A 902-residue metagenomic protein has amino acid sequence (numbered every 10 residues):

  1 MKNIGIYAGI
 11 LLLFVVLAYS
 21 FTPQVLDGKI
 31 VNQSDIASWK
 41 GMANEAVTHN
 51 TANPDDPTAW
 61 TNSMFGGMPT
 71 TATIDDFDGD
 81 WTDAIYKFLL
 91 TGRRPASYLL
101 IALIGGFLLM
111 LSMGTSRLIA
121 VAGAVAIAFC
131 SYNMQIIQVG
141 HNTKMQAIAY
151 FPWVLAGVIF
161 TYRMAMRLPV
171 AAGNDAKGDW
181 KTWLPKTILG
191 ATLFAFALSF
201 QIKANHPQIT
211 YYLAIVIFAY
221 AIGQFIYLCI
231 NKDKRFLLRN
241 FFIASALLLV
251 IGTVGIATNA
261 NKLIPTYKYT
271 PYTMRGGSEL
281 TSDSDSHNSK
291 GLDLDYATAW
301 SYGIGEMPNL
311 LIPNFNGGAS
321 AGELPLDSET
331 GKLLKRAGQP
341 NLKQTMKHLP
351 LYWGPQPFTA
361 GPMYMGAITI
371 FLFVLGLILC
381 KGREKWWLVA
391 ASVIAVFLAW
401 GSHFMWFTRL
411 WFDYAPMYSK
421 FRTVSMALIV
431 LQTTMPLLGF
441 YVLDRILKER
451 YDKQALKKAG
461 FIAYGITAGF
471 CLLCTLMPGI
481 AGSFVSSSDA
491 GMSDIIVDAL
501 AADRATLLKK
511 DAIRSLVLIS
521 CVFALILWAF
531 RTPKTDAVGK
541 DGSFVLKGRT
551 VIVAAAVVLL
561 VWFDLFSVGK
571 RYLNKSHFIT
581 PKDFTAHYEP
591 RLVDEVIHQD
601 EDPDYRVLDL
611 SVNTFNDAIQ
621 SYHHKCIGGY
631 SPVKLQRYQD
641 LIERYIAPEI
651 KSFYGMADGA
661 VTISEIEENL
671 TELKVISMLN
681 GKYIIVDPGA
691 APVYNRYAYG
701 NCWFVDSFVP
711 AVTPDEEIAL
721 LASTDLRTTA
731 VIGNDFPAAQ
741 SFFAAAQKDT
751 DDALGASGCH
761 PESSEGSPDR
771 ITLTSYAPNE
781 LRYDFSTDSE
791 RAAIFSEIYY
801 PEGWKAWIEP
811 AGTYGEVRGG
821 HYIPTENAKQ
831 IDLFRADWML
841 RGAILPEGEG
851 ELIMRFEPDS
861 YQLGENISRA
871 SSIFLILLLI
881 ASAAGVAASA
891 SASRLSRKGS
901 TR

Functional and structural regions predicted by a protein language model:
I6-N44, V250-I264, I394-F397, C471-L472 (+1 more regions): Transmembrane signal-anchor helices characteristic of membrane glycosylation enzymes that use polyprenol
F14-L103, L109, V125-I137, H141-A149 (+5 more regions): Membrane-interface coil-to-helix junctions
N44, N50, P54-D76, D80 (+11 more regions): Extracytoplasmic/lumenal acceptor-recognition loop(s) of multi-pass membrane glycoenzymes
S97-G114, T369-L372, L438, F523-A524: Transmembrane-helix motifs of polytopic, lipid-linked glycan transferases
M110-F129, G178-L189: Transmembrane-helix signature of polytopic, membrane-embedded enzymes that assemble or transfer cell-envelope glycans
V139-Y150, T161-A165, T187-S199, P207-G252 (+3 more regions): Contiguous transmembrane helix-bundle modules in multi-pass membrane proteins
F241-Y302: Polar, glycine-rich mid-to-C-terminal structural blocks that act as macromolecule-binding/assembly scaffolds
F371, F397, L670, K682 (+4 more regions): Active-site-proximal, structured, solvent-exposed surfaces of multi-pass membrane proteins that position macromolecular
